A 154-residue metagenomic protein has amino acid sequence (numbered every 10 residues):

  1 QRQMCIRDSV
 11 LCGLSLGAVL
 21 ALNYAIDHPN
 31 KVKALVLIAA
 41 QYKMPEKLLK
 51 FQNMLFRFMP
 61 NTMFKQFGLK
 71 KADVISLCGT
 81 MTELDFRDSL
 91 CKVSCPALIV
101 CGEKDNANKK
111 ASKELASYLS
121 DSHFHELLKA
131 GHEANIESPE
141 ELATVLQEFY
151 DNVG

Functional and structural regions predicted by a protein language model:
Q1-I6: Short, small-residue-biased leader/transition segments that mark boundaries at the very start of proteins
G13-S15: Conserved alpha/beta-hydrolase "nucleophile elbow" surrounding the catalytic nucleophile
V19-D27, K31-T62: Flexible "cap/lid" loop of the alpha/beta hydrolase fold
P60-D88, K104: Hydrophobic, aromatic-rich cap/lid helix
K92-V93, I99-C101: Short beta-strand/loop motif that positions the catalytic acidic residue of the alpha/beta-hydrolase fold
N106-A111: Conserved alpha/beta-hydrolase "acid-adjacent" motif
S122-H123, K129-G154: Catalytic active-site module of serine/aspartate enzymes centered on a nucleophile-bearing elbow/loop
